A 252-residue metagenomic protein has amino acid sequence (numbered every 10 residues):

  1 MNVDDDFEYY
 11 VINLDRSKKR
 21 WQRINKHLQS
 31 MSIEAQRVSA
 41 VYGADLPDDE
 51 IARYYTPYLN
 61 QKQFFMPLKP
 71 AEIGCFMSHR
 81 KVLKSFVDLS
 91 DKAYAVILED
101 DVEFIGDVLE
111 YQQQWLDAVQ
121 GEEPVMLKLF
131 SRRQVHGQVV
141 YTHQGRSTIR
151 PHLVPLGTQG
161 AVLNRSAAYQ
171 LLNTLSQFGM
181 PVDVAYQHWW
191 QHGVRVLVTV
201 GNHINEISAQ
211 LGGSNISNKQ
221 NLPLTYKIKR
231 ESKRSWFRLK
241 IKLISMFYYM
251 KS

Functional and structural regions predicted by a protein language model:
M1-L98, V102-S252: An acidic/histidine-cluster motif and surrounding catalytic segment that typifies divalent-metal-assisted enzyme active
